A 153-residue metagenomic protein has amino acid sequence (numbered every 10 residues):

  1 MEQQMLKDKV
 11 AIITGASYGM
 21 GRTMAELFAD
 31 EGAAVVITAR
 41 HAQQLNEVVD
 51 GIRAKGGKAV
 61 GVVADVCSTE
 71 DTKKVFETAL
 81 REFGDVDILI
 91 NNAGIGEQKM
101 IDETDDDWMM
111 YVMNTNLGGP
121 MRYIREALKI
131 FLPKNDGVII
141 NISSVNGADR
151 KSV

Functional and structural regions predicted by a protein language model:
V10, S17-Y18: Conserved glycine-rich cofactor-binding loop
E31-E47: Conserved glycine-rich Rossmann-like NAD(P)H-binding loop of the short-chain dehydrogenase/reductase
A42-Q43, V63-V75, D106: The beta1-alpha1 cofactor-binding region of Rossmann-like NAD(H)/NADP(H)-dependent oxidoreductases
N92-E97: Conserved NAD(P)H cofactor-binding loop of Rossmann-fold oxidoreductase domains
M100-I101, W108-M113: Substrate-binding pocket helix/loop in short-chain dehydrogenase/reductase
I124-R125: A short, exposed helix-loop element centered on a Lys and neighboring polar residues
S144: Residue(s) in the substrate-gating loop at a strand-loop-helix junction that position the organic substrate next
